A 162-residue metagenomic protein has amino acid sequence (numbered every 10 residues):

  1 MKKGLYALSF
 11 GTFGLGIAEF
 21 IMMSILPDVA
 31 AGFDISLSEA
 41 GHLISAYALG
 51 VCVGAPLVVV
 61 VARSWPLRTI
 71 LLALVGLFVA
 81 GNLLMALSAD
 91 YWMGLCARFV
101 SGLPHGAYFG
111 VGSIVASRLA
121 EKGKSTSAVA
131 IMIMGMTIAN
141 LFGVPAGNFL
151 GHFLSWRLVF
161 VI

Functional and structural regions predicted by a protein language model:
G4-L37, V58: Extracytoplasmic
F20, A48-P56, N140-L141: Residue-level signature of mid-helix packing/kink "hotspots" within the transmembrane helices of 12-pass Major
D34, P66, L87-M93: Helix-breaking motifs and short loop linkers at transmembrane-helix boundaries and internal kinks in secondary membrane
A55-P66: Helix-to-loop junctions at the C-terminal end of transmembrane segments in multipass secondary transporters
T69-L83: Structural signature of the two symmetry-related core transmembrane helices
G81-L84, W92-S101: Paired small-residue
Y91-M93, K122-G123, I131-I162: Helix-loop-helix hairpin linking two adjacent transmembrane segments in secondary transporters
A97-G135: Cytoplasmic helix-loop-helix junction between adjacent transmembrane helices in 12-TM secondary transporters
